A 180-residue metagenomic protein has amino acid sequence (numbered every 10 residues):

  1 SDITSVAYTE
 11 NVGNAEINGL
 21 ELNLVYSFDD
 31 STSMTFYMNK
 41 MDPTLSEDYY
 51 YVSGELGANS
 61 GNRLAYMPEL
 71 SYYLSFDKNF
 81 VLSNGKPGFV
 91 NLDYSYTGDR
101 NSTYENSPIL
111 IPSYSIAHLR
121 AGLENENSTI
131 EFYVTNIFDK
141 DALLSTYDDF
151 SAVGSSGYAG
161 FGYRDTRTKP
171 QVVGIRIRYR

Functional and structural regions predicted by a protein language model:
S1-T9, L45-N62, T146-Y163: Solvent-exposed loop segments that connect transmembrane elements
I3-S5, V12-I17, R63-E69, I109-Y114 (+1 more regions): Transmembrane beta-barrel outer-membrane domains
Y8-Y104, R176-R178: Gram-negative outer-membrane beta-barrel transporters
E21, A117-H118: A generic local structural motif
S27-D29, S83, P112, L123 (+1 more regions): Surface-exposed coil/turn segments at beta-strand junctions on protein surfaces, enriched
S95-T103, L123-R180: C-terminal beta-signal and adjacent terminal beta-strands/loops of Gram-negative outer-membrane beta-barrel proteins
E105-L110, H118-R120, Y163: Short, glycine/charged-rich beta-strand-loop motifs at protein surfaces that mediate ligand recognition and catalysis
Y114-I116, T129: Strand-loop-strand
